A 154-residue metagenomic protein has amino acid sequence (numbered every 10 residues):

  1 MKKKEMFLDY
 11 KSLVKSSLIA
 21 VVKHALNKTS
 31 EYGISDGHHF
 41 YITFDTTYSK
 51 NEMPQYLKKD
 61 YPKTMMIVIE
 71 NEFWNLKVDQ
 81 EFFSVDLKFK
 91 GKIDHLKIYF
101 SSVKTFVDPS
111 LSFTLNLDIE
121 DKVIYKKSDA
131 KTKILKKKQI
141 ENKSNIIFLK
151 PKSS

Functional and structural regions predicted by a protein language model:
K3-D9: Short hinge/gating elements
M6, V123-S153: Short hydrophobic short-linear motifs embedded in intrinsically disordered terminal tails or helical linkers
K11-K97: N-terminal recruitment modules of adaptor/scaffold proteins
V21, D108, E141-S144: N-terminal functional modules and adjacent low-complexity/disordered segments of proteins
T29, V107-S110: Conserved NTP-handling cores and scaffolds of large molecular machines
D45-M53, E120, I124-K131: Short amphipathic alpha-helical patches
K97-V107: Phosphoinositide-dependent membrane-docking surfaces
P109-D121: Short acidic, Gly/Pro-enriched loop/turn segments at secondary-structure junctions
